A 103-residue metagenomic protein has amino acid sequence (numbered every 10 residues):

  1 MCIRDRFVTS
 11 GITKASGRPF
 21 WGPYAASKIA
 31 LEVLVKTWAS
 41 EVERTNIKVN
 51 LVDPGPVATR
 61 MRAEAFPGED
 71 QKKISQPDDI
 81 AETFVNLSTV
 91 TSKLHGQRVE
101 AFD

Functional and structural regions predicted by a protein language model:
R4-A30, V35-R44, P56: Catalytic loop of short-chain dehydrogenase/reductase
R6, V49-V52, R62: Hydrophobic structural elements of the Rossmann-like NAD(P)H-binding subdomain that define the short-chain
R18-F20, R62-F66: Short acidic, glycine/proline-rich loop/turn micro-motifs
R44, L51-V52, T59, P67-D103: C-terminal helical subdomain
